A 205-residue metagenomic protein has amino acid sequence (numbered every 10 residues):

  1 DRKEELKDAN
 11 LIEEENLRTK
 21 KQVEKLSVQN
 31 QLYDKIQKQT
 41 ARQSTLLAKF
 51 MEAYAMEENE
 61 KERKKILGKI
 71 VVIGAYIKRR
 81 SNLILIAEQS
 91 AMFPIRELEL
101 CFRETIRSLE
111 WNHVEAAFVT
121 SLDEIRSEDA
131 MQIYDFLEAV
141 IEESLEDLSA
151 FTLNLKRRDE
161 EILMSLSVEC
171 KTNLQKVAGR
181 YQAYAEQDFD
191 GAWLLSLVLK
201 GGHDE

Functional and structural regions predicted by a protein language model:
D1, K156, H203-E205: Hydrophobic alpha-helices of bacterial signal-transduction systems
D1-L109: Signal-transmission coiled-coils
Y54, R126-N154: Conserved ATP-binding N-box helix of the HATPase_c
K61, T152-I162: Short beta-strand/loop element within the Bergerat-fold HATPase_c
I95-D129: Helix-loop-beta hinge of the Bergerat
A116-T120, L155, Q187: A structural preference for short, hydrophobic beta-strand core positions in alpha/beta folds
A139, C170-H203: ATP phosphate-binding glycine-rich loop and adjacent ATP-lid/helix-beta elements within ATP-binding kinase/ATPase
S165-E169: N-terminal accessory interaction module
